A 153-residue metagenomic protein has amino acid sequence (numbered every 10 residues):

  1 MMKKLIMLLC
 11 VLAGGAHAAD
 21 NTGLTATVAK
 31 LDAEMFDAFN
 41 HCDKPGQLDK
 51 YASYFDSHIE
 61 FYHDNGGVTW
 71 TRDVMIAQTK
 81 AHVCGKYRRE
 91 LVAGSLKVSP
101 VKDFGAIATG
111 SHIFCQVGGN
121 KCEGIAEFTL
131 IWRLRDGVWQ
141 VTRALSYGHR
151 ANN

Functional and structural regions predicted by a protein language model:
M2-L8: Sec-dependent signal peptide recognition, specifically the positively charged N-region followed immediately by
L5, A16-S57, N153: Short, low-complexity N-terminal intrinsically disordered segments enriched in polar/charged residues
L12-A13: Repetitive helical segments and hydrophobic/amphipathic motifs
A26, G46-F104, I113: A solvent-exposed, acidic/Ser-Thr-rich amphipathic alpha-helical stretch
L91-A93, T109, C122-F128, T142: Short, surface-exposed coil-to-beta transition loops
V98-A106, W132-V138: A short, structured loop/turn motif at beta-sheet edges
T109-Q116: Short beta-strand segments that buttress and anchor functional surface loops
I125-N152: Short beta-strand edge/turn micro-motifs at domain boundaries
